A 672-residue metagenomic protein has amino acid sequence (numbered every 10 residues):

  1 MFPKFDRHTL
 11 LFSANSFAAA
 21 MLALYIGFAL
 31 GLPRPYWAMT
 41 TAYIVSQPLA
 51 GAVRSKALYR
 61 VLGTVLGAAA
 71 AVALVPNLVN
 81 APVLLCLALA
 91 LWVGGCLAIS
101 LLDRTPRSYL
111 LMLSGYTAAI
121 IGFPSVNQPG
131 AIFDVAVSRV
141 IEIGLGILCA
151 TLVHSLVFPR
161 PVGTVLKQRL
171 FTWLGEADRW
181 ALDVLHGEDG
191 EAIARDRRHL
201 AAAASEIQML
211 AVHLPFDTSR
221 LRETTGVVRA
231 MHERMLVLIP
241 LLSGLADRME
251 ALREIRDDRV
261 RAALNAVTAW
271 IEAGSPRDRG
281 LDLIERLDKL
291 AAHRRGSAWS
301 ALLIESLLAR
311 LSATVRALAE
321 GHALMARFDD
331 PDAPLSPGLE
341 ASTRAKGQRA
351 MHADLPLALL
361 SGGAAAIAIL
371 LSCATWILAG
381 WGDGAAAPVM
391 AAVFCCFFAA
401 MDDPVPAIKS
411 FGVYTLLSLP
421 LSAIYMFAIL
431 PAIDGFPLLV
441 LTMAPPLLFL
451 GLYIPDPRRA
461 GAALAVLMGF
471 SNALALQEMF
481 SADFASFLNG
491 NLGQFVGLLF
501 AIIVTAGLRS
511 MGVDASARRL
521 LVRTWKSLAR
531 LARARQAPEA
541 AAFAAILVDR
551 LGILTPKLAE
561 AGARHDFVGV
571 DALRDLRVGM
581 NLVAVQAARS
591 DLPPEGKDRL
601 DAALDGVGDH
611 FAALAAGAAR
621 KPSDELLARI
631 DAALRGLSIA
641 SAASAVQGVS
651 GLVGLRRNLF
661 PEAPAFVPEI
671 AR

Functional and structural regions predicted by a protein language model:
M1-F216, E223, A323, R327-D571 (+2 more regions): A transmembrane helix-and-boundary motif of multi-pass membrane transporters/channels
W173-V184, E188-D189, V228-R344, N581-R672: Soluble C-terminal extramembrane regulatory/interaction domains of multi-pass membrane proteins
A181, H199-T218, A246, D282-R294 (+3 more regions): Extended amphipathic alpha-helical scaffold segments
R509, V513, R535-S623: Extended, charge-rich low-complexity regions and/or helical-solenoid scaffolds
